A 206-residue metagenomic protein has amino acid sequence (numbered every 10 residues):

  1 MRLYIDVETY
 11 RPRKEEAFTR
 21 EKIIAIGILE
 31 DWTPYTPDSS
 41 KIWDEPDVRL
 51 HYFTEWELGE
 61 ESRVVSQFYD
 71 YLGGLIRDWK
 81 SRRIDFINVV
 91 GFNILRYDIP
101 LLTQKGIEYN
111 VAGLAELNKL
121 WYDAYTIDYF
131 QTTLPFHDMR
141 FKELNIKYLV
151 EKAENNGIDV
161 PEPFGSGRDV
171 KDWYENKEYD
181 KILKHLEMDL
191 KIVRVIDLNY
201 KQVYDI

Functional and structural regions predicted by a protein language model:
M1-Q104, E154-N155: Conserved non-catalytic scaffold segment of RNase H-like nuclease domains
K22-I24, W32, D47-V48, I84-K184 (+1 more regions): Metal-dependent phosphoesterase core characteristic of DEDDh/y 3'-5' exonuclease domains
